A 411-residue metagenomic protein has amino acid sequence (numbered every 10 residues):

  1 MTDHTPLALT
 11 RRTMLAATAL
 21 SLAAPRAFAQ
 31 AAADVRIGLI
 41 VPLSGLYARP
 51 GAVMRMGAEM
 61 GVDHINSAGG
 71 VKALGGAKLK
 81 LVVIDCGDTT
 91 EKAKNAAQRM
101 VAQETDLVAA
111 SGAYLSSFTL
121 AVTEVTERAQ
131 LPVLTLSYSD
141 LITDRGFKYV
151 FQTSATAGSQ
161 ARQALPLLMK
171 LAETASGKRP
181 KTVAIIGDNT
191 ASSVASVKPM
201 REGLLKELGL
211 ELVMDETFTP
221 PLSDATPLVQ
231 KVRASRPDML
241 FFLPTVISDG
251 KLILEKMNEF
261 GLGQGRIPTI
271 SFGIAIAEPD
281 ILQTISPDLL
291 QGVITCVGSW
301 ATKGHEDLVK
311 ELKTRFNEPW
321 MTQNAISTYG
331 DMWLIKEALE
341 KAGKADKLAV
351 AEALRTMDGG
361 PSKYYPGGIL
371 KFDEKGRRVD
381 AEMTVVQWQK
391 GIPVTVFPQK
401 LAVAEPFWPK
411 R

Functional and structural regions predicted by a protein language model:
T2-D3, T10, L15, A29-R411: Extracytosolic ligand-binding ectodomains
A17-S21: Bacterial N-terminal signal peptides
